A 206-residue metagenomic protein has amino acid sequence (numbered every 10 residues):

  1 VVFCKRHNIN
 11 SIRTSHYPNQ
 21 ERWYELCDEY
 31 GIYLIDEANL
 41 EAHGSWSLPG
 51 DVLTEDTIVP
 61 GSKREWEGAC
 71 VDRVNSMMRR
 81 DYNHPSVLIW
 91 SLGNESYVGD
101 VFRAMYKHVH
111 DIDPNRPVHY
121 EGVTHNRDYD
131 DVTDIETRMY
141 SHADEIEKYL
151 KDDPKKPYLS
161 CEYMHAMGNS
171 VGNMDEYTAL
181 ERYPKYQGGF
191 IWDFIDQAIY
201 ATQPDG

Functional and structural regions predicted by a protein language model:
V2-F3, S11-G206: Substrate-binding/catalytic cleft of secreted carbohydrate-active enzymes, primarily glycoside hydrolases
H7: Metal- or metallocofactor-binding catalytic centers and their adjacent structured scaffolds across diverse enzyme
